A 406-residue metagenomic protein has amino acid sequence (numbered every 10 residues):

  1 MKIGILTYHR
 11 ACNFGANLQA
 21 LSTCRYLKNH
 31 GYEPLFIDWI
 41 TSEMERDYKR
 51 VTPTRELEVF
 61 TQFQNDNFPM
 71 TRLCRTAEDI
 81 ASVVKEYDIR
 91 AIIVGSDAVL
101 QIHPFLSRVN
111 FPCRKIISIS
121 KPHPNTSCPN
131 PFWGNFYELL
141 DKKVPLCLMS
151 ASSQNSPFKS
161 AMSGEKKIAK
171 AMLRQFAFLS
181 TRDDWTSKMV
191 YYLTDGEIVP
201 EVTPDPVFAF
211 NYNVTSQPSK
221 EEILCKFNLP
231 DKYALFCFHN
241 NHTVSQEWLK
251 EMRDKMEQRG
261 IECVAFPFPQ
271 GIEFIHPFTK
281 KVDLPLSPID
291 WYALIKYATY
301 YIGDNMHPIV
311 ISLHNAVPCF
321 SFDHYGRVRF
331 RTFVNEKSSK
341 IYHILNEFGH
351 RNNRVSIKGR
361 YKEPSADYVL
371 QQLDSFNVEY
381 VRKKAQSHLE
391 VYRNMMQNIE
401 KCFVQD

Functional and structural regions predicted by a protein language model:
M1-D406: Active-site anion-handling motifs in enzyme catalytic cores
